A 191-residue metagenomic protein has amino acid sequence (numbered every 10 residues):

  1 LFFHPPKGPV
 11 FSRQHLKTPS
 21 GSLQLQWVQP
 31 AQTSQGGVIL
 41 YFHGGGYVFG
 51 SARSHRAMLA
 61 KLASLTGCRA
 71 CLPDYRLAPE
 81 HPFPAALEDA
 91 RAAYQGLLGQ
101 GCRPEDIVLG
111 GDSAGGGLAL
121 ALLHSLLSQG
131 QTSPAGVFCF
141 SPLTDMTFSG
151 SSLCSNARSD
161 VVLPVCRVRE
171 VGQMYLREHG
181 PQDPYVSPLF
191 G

Functional and structural regions predicted by a protein language model:
L1-H15: An N-terminal hydrophobic leader/cap segment in hydrolases
R13-G191: Alpha/beta-hydrolase superfamily serine-hydrolase fold, recognizing
